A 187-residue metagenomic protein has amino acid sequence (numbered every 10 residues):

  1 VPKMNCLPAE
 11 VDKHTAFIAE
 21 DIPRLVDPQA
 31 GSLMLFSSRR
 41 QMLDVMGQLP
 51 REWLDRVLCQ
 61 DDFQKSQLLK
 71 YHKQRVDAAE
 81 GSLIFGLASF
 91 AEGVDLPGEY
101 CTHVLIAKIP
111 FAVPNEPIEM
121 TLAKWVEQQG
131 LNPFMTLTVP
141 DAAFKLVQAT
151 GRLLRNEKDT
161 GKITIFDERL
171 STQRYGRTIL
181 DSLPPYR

Functional and structural regions predicted by a protein language model:
V1-R187: ASCE RecA-like P-loop NTPase motor cores that couple ATP hydrolysis to mechanical translocation on nucleic acids
